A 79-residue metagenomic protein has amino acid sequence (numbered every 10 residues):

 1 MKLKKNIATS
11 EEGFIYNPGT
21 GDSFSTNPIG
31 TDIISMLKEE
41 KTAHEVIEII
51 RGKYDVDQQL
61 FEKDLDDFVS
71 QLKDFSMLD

Functional and structural regions predicted by a protein language model:
M1-T31, S35: Acidic, low-complexity/disordered tracts enriched in E/D and polar residues
S25-D79: Long, charge-rich, low-complexity alpha-helical segments
